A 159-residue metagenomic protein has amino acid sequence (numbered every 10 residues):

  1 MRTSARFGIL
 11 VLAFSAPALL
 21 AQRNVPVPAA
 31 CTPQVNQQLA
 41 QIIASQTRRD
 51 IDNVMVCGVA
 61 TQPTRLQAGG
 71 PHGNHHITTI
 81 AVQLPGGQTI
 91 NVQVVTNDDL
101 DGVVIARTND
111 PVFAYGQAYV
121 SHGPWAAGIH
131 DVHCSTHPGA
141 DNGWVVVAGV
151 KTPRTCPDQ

Functional and structural regions predicted by a protein language model:
M1-I9: Bacterial N-terminal signal peptides that target proteins for export
S15-P17: N-terminal signal peptide c-region/cleavage motif recognized by signal peptidases
Q22-Q159: OB-fold and OB-like single-stranded nucleic-acid-recognition modules and their adjacent interaction interfaces
